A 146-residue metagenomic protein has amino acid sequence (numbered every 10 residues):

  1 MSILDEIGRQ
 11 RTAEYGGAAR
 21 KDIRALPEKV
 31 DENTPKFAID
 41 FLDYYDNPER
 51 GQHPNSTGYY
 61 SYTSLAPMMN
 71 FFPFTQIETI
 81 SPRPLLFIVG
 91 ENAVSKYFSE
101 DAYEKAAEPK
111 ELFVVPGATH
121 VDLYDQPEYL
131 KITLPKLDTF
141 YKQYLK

Functional and structural regions predicted by a protein language model:
M1-Y44: Alpha/beta-hydrolase-fold enzymes
Y44-T63: Flexible internal linker/loop segments at domain or repeat junctions
Y59-I77: Active-site nucleophile elbow and catalytic-triad environment of alpha/beta-hydrolase enzymes
F72, V89-E100: Conserved alpha/beta-hydrolase "acid-adjacent" motif
E78-S81, K105-A107: Short, conserved loop/helix-junction motifs that constitute active-site signature segments in enzyme catalytic cores
I80-S81, L86-V89: Short beta-strand/loop motif that positions the catalytic acidic residue of the alpha/beta-hydrolase fold
L112-V114: Conserved beta-strand scaffold positions in the cores of enzyme catalytic domains, especially in NTP/NDP-utilizing
P116-K146: Catalytic active-site module of serine/aspartate enzymes centered on a nucleophile-bearing elbow/loop
